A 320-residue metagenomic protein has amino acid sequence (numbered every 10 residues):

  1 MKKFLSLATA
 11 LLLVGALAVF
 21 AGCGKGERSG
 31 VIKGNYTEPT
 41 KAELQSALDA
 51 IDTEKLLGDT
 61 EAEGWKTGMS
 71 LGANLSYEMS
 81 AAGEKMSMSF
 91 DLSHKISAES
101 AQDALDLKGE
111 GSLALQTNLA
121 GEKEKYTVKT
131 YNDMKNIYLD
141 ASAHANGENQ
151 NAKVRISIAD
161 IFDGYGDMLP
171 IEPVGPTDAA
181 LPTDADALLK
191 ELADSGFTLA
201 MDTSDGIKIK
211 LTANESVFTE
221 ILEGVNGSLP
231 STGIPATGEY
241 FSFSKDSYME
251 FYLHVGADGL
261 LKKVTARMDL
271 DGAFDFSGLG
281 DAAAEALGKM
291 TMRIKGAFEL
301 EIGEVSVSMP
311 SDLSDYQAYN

Functional and structural regions predicted by a protein language model:
M1-T9: Bacterial N-terminal signal peptides that target proteins for export
L13-L17: Hydrophobic core
A18-G22: C-terminal motif of bacterial Sec signal peptides marking the signal peptidase cleavage site
G24-N320: Subset-of-secretome marker
